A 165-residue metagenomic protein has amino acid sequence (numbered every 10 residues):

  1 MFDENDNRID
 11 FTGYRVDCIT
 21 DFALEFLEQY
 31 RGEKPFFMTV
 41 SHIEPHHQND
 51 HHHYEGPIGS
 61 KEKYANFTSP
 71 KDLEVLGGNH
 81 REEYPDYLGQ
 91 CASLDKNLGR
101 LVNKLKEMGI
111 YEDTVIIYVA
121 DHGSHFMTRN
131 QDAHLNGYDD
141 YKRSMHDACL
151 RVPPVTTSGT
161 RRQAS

Functional and structural regions predicted by a protein language model:
M1-L88: Formylglycine-dependent
M1-N5, G99, K106, A164: Short intrinsically disordered, low-complexity coil segments enriched in acidic
D3-E4, A23, D72, L76-G78 (+4 more regions): Sparse, context-dependent recognition of short Cys/His-centered cofactor- or disulfide-binding micro-motifs
I9-I19, R81-K96, I110, D139-V152 (+1 more regions): A short beta-strand-to-alpha-helix junction
T12-V16, A65-F67, C91-L94, S124-A133: Short linear motifs at secondary-structure transitions and domain/linker junctions
L24-E28, L88, D95-K106: Non-transmembrane alpha-helical segments in soluble domains of secreted/periplasmic/extracellular proteins
F36-S41, Q90-L94, L98, V115-D121 (+2 more regions): Beta-strand elements within well-structured catalytic alpha/beta cores of enzymes that handle phosphate/sulfate esters
Q48-G59, K104-A164: Histidine-centered active-site microenvironments of extracellular/periplasmic hydrolases and transferases
